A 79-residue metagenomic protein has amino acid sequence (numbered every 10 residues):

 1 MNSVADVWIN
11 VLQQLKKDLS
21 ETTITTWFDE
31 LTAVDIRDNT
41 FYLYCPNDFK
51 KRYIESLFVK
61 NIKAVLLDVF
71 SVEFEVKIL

Functional and structural regions predicted by a protein language model:
M1-L79: Intrinsically disordered, low-complexity basic tails and flexible linkers associated with large NTP-driven
